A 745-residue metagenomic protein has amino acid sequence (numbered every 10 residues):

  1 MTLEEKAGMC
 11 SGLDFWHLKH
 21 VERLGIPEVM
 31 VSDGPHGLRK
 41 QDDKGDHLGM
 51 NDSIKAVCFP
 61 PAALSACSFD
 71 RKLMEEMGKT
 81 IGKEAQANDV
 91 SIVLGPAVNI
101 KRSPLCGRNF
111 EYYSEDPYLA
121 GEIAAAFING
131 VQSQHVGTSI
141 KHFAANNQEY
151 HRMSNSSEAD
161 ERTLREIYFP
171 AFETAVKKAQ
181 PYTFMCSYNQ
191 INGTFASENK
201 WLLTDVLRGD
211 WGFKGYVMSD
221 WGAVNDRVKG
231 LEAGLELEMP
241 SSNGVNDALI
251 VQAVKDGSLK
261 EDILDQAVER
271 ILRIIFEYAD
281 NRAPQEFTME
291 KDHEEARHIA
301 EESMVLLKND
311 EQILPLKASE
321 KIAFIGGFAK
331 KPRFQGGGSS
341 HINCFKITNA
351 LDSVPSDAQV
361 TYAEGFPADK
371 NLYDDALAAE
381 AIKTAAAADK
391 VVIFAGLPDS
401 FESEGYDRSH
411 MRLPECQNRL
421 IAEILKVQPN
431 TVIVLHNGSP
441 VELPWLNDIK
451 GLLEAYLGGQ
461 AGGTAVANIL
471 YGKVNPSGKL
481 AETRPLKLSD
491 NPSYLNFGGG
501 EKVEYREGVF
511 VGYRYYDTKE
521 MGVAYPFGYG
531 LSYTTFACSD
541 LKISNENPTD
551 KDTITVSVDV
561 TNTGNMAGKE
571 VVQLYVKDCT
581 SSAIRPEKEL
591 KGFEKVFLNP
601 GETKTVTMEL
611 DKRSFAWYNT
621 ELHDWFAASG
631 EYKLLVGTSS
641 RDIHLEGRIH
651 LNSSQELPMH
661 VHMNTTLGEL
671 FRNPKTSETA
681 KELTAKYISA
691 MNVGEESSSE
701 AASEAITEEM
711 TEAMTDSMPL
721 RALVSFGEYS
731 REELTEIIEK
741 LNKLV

Functional and structural regions predicted by a protein language model:
M1-A616, E631-L635, S640: Glycoside hydrolase catalytic-domain context in secreted enzymes
L3, F15, K255, F276 (+8 more regions): Generic surface-pattern signal
G512, G528, S532, A567 (+3 more regions): In a subset of proteins, long, contiguous C-terminal domains/tails are tracked
D611-E656: Terminal connector regions
N652-R672: Low-complexity, Pro/Ser/Thr- and charge-rich linker/hinge segments at domain boundaries
T665-E736: Conserved, compact domain cores that house catalytic/ligand-binding motifs in diverse enzymes and effector modules
